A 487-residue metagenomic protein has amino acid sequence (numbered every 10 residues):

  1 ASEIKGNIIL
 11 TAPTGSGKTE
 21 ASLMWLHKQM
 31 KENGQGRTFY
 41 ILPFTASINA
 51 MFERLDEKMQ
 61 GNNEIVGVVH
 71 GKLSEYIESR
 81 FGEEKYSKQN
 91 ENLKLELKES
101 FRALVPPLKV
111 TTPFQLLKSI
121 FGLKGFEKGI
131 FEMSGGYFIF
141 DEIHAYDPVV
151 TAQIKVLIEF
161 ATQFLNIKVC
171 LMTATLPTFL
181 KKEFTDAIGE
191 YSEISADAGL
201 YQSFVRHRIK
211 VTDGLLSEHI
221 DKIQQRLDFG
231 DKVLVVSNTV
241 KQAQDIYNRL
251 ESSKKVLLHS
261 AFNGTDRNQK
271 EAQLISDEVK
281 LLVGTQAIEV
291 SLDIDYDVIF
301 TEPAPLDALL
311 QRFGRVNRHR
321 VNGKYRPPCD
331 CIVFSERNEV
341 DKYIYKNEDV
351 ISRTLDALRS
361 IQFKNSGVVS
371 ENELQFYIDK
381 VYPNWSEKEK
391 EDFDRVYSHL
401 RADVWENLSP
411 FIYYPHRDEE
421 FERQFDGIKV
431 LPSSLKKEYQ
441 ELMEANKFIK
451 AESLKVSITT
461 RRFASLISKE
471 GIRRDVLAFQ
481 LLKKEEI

Functional and structural regions predicted by a protein language model:
G36-M59, V68-L73, L176-L180: Conserved Walker A/P-loop ATP-binding site and its immediately adjacent core in helicase/helicase-like ATPase domains
R37-M51, R226-L250: Conserved strand-helix element at the start of the C-terminal RecA-like helicase core
N62-G122: Inter-Walker segment of RecA-like/P-loop motor cores
V68-S79, V240-K241, V256-Q269, T285-E289: Conserved helicase motor
E127-Y137, E142-G199: Post-DEXD/H (motif II) to motif III coupling segment of the RecA-like Helicase ATP-binding lobe
T178-D228: Interdomain hinge/linker at the junction between the two RecA-like core domains of SF2 helicases
A261-G264, N268, V279-P327, V333-N338: Conserved RecA-like helicase motor core of SF1/SF2 enzymes
H319-I487: C-terminal accessory region of SF2 helicases/translocases
